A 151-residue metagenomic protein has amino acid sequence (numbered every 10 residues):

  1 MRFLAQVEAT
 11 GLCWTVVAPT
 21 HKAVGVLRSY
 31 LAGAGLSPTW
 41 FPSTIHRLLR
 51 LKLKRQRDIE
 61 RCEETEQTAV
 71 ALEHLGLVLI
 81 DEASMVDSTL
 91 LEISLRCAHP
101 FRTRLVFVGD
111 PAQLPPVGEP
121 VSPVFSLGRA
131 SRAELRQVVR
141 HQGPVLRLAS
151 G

Functional and structural regions predicted by a protein language model:
M1-G151: Conserved ATP-binding/catalytic motifs of P-loop helicase motor domains
